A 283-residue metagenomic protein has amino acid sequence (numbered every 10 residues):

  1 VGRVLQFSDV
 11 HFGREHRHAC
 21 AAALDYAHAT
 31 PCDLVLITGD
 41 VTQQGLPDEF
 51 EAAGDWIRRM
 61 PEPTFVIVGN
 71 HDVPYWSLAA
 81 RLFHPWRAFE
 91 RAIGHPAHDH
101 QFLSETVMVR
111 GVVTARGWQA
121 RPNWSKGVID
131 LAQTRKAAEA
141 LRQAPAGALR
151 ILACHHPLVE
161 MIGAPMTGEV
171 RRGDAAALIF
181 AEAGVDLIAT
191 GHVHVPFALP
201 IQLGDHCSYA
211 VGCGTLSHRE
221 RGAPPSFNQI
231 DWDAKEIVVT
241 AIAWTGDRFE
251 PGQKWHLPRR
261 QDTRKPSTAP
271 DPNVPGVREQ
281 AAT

Functional and structural regions predicted by a protein language model:
V1-L5, Q101-G111, R142-L149, Q202-Y209: Beta-strand-turn-beta hairpins that frame and shape the catalytic cleft of phosphate-ester-processing enzymes
V1-R59, Y75-W76, Q143: N-terminal active-site segment of His-dependent metallophosphoesterases
Q6-S8, L34-D40, T64-N70, I151-H155 (+2 more regions): Active-site neighborhood of phospho(di)ester-bond hydrolases with catalytic His/Asp-centered motifs
G13-E15, Q43-D48, N70-R81, G117-N123 (+3 more regions): Active-site environment of divalent metal-dependent phosphoester hydrolases
A52-E139, A144, I179-A181, Q229: Extended active-site neighborhood of metal-dependent phosphoesterases/phosphodiesterases
L141-M161: Short acidic, glycine-rich surface-loop motifs adjacent to enzyme active sites
I162-E236: Conserved beta-sheet core of the metallophosphoesterase superfamily
W232-T283: A short C-terminal boundary segment appended to hydrolase-like catalytic domains
